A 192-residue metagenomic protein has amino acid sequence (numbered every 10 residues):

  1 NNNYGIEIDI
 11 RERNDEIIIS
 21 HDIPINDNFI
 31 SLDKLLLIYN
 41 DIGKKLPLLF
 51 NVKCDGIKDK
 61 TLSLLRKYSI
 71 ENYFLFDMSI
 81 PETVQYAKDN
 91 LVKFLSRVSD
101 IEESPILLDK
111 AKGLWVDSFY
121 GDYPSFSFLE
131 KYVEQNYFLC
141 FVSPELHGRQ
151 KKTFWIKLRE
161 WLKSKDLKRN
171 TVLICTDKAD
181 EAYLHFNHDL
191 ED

Functional and structural regions predicted by a protein language model:
N1-D55, S63, E71, L75: An active-site metal/cofactor-coordinating segment within enzyme catalytic domains
N2-Y4, G43-L48, S69-N72, N90-V92 (+3 more regions): Short, well-ordered coil/turn segments that N-cap beta-strands
Y4-R13, D77-V84, S104-D109: Short charge-dense sequence patches
G5-I10, I19, L48-V52, F76-S79 (+4 more regions): Long, contiguous hydrophobic alpha-helical segments, chiefly transmembrane helices and signal peptides
N14-D15, I19, N28-L32, G56-K60 (+4 more regions): Active-site-adjacent beta->alpha loops and helix N-cap segments on the catalytic face of soluble alpha/beta enzymes
I38-I42, L64-Y68, Y86, N90 (+3 more regions): Alpha-helical structural signal in soluble globular domains
V52-S104: Hydrophobic, well-structured mid-protein blocks that either form specific transmembrane helices
S96-S99, S104-D192: C-terminal active-site rim and adjoining tail of enzyme catalytic domains
